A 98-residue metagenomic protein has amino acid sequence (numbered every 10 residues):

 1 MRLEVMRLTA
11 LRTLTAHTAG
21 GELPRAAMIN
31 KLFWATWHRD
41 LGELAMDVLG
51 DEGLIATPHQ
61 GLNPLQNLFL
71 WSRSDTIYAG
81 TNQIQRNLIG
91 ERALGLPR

Functional and structural regions predicted by a protein language model:
M1-R98: Alpha-helical interface subdomain recognition
